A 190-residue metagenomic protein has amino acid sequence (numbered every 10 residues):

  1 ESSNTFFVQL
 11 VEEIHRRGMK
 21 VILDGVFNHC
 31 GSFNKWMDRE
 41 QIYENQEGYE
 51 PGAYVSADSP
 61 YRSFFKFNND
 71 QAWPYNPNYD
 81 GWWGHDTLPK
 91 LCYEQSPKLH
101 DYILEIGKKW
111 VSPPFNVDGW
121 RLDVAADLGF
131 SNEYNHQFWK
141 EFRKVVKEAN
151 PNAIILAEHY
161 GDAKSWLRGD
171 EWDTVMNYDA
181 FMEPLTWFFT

Functional and structural regions predicted by a protein language model:
E1-E13: Aromatic/His-enriched, Gly/Pro-containing loop or helix-boundary segments that lie immediately adjacent to catalytic
E1-N4, S32, G84-H100, D123-Y134: The substrate-binding groove and active-site-proximal loops of carbohydrate-active enzymes, especially glycoside
V8, I22-L23: Transmembrane beta-barrel strand/turn architecture of Gram-negative outer membrane proteins
V11, H15, N28-H29, N34-G52 (+4 more regions): Active-site-proximal helices and loops of the catalytic beta/alpha 8
K66-W83: Short, flexible, mixed-charge acidic loops at enzyme active sites
S96-P113: Short, acidic/polar
